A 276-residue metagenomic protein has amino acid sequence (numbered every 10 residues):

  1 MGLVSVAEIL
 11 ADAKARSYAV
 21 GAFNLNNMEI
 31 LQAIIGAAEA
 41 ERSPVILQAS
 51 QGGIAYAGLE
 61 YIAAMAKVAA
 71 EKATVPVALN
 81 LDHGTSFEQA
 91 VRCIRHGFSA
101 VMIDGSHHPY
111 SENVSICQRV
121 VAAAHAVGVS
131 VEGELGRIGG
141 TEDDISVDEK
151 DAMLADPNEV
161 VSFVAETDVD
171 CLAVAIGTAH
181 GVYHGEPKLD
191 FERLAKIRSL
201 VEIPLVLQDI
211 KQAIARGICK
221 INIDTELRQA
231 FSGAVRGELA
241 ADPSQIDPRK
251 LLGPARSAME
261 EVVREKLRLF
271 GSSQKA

Functional and structural regions predicted by a protein language model:
M1: Catalytic domains of riboflavin
V4-D12, N27-G52, E60-P76, G84-I203 (+3 more regions): Alpha/beta enzyme core
A15: Active-site core of bacterial EAL-family cyclic-dinucleotide phosphodiesterase domains
I210-A276: C-terminal alpha-helical cap/extension of soluble enzyme domains
